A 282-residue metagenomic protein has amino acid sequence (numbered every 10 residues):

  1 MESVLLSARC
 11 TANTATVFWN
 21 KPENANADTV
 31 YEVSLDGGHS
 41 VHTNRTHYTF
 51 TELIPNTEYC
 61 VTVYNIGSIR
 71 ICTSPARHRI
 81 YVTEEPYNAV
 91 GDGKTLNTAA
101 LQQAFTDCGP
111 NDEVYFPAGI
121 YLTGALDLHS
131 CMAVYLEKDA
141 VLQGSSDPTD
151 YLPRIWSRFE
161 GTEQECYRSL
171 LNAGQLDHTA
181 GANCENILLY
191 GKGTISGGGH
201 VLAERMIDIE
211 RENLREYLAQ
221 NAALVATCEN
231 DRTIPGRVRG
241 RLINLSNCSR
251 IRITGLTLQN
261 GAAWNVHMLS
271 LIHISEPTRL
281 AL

Functional and structural regions predicted by a protein language model:
M1-Y115, L122-T123, H129-A133, E137-S246 (+1 more regions): Extracellular "leader-to-stem" segments immediately downstream of a signal peptide or signal-anchor in secreted/lumenal
I272-L282: Single conserved hydrophobic/aromatic residue that forms the stacking wall/gate of nucleotide- or nucleobase-binding
